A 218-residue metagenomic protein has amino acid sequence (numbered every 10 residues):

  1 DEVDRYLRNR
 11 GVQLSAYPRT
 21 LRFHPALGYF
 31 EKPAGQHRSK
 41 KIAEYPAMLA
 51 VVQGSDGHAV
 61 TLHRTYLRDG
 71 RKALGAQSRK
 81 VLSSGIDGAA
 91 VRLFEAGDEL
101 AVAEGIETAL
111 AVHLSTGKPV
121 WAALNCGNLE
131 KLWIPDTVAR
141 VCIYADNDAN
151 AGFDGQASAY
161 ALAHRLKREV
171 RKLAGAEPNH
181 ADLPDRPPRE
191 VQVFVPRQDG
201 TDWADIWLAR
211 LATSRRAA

Functional and structural regions predicted by a protein language model:
D1-P46, D56, A218: TOPRIM metal-binding catalytic domain and adjacent DNA-binding surface shared by DnaG-type primases
V3, K41-R68, R186-R210: Extended, compositionally biased low-complexity polar/Lys-Gly-rich tracts and adjacent boundary/linker regions are
Y6-L14, V81, C142-A145, I206: Broad hydrophobic/π-residue packing in well-ordered secondary structure
V12-Q13, S55, G117, L208: Residue-level marker of positions within ordered structural domains that often coincide with functionally constrained
Y17, D87-A89, W203: Glycine-rich, flexible loop/turn motifs
Y29-R140: Phosphate-handling DNA/RNA-contact segment within nucleic-acid enzymes
K72, G97-A101, I106-A218: TOPRIM fold recognition
